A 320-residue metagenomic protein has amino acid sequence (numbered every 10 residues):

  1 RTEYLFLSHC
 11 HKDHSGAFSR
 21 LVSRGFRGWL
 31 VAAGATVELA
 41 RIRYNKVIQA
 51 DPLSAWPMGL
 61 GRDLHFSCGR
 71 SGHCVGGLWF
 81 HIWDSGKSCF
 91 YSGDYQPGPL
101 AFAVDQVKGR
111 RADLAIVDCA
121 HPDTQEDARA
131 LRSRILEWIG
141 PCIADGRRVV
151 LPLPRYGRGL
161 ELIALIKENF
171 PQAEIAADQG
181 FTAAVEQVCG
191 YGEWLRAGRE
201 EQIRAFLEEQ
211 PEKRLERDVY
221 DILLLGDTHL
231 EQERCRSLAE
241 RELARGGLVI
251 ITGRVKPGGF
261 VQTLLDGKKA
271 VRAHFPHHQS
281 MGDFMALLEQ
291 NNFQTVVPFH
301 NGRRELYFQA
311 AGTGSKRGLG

Functional and structural regions predicted by a protein language model:
R1, W56, Y191-R217: N-terminal start-of-domain structural block
R1-F6, H11-G157, A164-E174, E200: His/Asp/Glu-rich metal-coordinating catalytic cores of metallo-dependent phosphodiesterases/hydrolases acting on
S8, A33, D118, D178 (+3 more regions): Conserved residues at the C-terminal ends of beta-strands
A35-V37, A55, Y95-P97, A120-P122 (+4 more regions): Short, acidic/turn-prone active-site loops that include or flank metal/cofactor- and phosphate-binding residues
A40-I42, L100-F102, Q125-E126, A184-C189 (+2 more regions): Short, charged, surface-exposed secondary-structure boundary motifs
H73, Q96-P97, H121-P122, Y156 (+4 more regions): Short, glycine-/Ser/Thr-/acidic-enriched flexible segments
A128-E201, D283-G320: Binuclear metal-ion centers of metallo-dependent hydrolases, dominated by the metallo-beta-lactamase
E168, A205-G320: C-terminal regulatory/interaction regions
